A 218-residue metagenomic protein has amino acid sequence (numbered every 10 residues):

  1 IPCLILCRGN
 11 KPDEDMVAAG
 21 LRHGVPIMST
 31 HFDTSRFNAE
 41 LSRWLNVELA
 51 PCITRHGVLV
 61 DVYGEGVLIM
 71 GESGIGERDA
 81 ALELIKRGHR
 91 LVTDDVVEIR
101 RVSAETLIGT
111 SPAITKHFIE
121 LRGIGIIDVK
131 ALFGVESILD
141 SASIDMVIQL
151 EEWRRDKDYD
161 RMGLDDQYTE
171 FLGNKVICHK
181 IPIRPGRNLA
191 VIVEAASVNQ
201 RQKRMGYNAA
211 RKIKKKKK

Functional and structural regions predicted by a protein language model:
I1-L21, P26-T30: Extracellular/luminal Protease-associated
P2-I5, V25-M28, G66-L68, H89-R90 (+1 more regions): Structural motif
R8-K11, H31-S35, V96-V97, A104: Short, ordered loop/turn segments at secondary-structure junctions
T30-E48: Short, structured interface segments
W44-G64: P-loop NTPase nucleotide-binding/switch module
G64-V92: Glycine-rich phosphate-binding P-loop
T93-Q149: Conserved nucleotide-sensing/catalytic segment adjacent to the nucleotide-binding pocket in NTP-handling enzymes
S141, D145-K218: Conserved NTP phosphate-binding and transfer environment spanning the P-loop NTPase/kinase superfamily
